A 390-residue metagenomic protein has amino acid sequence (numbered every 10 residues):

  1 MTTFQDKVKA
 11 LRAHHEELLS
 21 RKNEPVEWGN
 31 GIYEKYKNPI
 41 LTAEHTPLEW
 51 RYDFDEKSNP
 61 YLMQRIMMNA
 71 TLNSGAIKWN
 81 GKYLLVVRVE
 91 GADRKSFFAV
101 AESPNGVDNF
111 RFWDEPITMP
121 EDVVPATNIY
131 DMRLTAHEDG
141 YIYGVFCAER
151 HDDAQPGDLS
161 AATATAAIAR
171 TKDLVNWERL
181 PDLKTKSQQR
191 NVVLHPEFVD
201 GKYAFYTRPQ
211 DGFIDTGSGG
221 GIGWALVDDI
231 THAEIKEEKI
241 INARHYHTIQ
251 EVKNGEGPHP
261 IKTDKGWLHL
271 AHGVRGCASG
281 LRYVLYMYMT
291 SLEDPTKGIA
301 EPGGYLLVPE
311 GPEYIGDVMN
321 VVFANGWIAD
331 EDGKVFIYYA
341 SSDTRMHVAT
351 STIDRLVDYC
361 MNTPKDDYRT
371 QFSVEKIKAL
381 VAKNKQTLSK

Functional and structural regions predicted by a protein language model:
M1-N73, I77-T127, A136-V193, E197-V252 (+2 more regions): Beta-rich carbohydrate-recognition and catalytic domains
E310-Y314, V322-W327: Short glycine-rich, acidic/polar surface loops and turns
I328-G333: Well-ordered alpha/beta subsegment
F336: Short, surface-exposed ligand- or partner-binding patches at beta-edge/loop junctions that are enriched in aromatics
